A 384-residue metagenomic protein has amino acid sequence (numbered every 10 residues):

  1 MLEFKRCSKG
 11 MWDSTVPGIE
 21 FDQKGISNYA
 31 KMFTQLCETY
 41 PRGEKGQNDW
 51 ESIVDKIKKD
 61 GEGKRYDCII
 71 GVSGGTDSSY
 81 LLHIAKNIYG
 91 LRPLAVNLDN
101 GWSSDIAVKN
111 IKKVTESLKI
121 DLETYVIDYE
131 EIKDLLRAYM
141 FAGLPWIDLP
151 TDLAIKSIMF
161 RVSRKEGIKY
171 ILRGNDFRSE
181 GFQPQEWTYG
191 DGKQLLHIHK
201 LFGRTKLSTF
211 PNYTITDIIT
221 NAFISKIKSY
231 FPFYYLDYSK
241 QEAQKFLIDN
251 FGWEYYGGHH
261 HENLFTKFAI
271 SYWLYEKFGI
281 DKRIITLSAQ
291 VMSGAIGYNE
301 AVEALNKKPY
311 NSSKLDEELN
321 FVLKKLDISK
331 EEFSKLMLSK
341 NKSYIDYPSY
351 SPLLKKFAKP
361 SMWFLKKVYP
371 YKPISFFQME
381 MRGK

Functional and structural regions predicted by a protein language model:
M1-C68, I84-K384: Nucleotide-activated chemistry modules centered on ATP-dependent adenylation/adenylyltransferase
C68-D77: Short, glycine-rich nucleotide/cofactor-binding loops
Y80-L81: Hydrophobic positions on the alpha1 helix immediately C-terminal to the Walker A/P-loop
